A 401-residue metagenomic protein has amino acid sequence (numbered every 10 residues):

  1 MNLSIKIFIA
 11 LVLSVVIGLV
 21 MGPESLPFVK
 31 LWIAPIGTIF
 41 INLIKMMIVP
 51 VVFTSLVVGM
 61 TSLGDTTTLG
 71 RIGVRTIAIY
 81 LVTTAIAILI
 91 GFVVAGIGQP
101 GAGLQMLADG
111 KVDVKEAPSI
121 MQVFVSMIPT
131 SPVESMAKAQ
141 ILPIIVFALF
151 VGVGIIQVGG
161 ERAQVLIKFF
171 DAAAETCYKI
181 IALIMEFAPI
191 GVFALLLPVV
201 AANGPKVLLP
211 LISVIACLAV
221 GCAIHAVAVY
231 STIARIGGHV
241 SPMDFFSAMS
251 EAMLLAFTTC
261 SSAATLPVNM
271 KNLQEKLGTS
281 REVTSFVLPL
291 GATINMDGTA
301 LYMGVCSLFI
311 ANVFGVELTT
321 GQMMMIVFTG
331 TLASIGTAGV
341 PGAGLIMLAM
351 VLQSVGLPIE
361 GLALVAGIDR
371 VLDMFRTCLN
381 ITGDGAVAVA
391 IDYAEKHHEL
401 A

Functional and structural regions predicted by a protein language model:
M1, T61-T68, V158-Q164, A172 (+6 more regions): Juxtamembrane helix-boundary/capping and inter-helix hinge elements in multi-pass membrane proteins
S4, F8, V15-P23, I41-I44 (+3 more regions): Signature of multi-pass transmembrane helix bundles
F28-W32, G70, P205-S213, S241-S250 (+2 more regions): Membrane-water interface of transmembrane alpha-helices in multipass transporters/channels
L31-N42, R71, S126, E134-S135 (+5 more regions): Short amphipathic alpha-helical coupling elements at transmembrane boundaries
L43, L81-A85, L89, A219-I224 (+5 more regions): Hydrophobic transmembrane alpha-helical segments of multi-pass transport and channel proteins
I48-V52, G191, S261-N269, V283 (+3 more regions): Transmembrane helix boundary and interhelical junction motifs in multipass membrane proteins
G103, G304-A401: Transmembrane alpha-helical segments and their short flanking loops that form helix-hairpins/helix-helix interfaces
E251-S334, A388-V389, H398-A401: Helix-loop-helix junctions within the multi-pass membrane cores of secondary transporters/permeases
